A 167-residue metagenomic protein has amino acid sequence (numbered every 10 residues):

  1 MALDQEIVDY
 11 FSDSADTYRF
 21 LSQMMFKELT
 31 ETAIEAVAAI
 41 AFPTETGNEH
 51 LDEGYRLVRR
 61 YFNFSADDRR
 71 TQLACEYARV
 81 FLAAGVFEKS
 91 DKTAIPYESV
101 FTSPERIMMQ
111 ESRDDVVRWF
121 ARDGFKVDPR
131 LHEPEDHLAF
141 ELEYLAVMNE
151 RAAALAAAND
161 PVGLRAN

Functional and structural regions predicted by a protein language model:
M1-N167: Surface/interface-facing alpha-helical segments and adjacent flexible terminal/loop regions used for partner/assembly
